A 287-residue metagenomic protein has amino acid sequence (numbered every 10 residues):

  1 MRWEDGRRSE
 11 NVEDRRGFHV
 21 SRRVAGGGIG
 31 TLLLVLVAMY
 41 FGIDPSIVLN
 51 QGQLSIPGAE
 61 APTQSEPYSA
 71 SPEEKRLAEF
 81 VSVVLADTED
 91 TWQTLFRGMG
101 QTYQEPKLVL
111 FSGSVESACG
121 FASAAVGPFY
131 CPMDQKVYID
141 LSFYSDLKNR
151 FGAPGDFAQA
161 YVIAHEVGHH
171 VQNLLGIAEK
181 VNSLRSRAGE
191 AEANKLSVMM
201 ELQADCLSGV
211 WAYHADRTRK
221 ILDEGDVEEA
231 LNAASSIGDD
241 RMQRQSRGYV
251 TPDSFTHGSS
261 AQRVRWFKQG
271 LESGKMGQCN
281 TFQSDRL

Functional and structural regions predicted by a protein language model:
G6-H19, R23, I29-T256, R265 (+2 more regions): A Zn2+-metalloprotease active-site environment signal
Q262: Short alpha-helical
